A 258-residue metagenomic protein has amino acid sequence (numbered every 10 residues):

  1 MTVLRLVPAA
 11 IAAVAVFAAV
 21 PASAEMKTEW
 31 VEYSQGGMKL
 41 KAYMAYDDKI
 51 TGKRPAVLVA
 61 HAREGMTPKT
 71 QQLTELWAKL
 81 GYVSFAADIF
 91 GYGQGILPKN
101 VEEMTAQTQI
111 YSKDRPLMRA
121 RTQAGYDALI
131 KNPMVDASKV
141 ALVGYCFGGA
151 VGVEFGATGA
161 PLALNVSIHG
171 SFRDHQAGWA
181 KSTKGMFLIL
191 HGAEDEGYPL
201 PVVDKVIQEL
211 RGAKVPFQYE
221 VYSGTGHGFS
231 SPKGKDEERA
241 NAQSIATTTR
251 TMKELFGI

Functional and structural regions predicted by a protein language model:
M1-A10: Bacterial N-terminal signal peptides that target proteins for export
A19-P21: N-terminal signal peptide c-region/cleavage motif recognized by signal peptidases
W30-K131, S230-K233: Serine-hydrolase catalytic machinery in alpha/beta-hydrolase-like enzymes
Y43, R211-I258: C-terminal catalytic histidine-bearing segment of alpha/beta-hydrolase fold enzymes
Q72-L73, P199-E209: Short alpha-helix in the alpha/beta-hydrolase fold that links the catalytic acid
T122-S182: Primarily recognizes the serine-hydrolase "nucleophile elbow" in alpha/beta-hydrolase and SGNH/GDSL folds
T183, I189-H191: Short beta-strand/loop motif that positions the catalytic acidic residue of the alpha/beta-hydrolase fold
E194-Y198: Acidic catalytic loop of the alpha/beta-hydrolase fold
